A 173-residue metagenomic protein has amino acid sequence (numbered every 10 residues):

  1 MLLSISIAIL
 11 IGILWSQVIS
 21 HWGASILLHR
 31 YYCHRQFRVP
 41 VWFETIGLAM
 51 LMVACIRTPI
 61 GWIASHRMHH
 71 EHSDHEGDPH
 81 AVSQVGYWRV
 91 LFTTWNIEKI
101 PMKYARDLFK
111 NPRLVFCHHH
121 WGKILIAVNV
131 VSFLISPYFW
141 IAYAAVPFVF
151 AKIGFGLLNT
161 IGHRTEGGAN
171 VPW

Functional and structural regions predicted by a protein language model:
M1-L157: Non-catalytic, topology-defining segments of multipass membrane proteins
N111, T165-W173: Active-site-proximal inter-transmembrane loops
T160-I161: Hydrophobic alpha-helical segments that either span membranes
